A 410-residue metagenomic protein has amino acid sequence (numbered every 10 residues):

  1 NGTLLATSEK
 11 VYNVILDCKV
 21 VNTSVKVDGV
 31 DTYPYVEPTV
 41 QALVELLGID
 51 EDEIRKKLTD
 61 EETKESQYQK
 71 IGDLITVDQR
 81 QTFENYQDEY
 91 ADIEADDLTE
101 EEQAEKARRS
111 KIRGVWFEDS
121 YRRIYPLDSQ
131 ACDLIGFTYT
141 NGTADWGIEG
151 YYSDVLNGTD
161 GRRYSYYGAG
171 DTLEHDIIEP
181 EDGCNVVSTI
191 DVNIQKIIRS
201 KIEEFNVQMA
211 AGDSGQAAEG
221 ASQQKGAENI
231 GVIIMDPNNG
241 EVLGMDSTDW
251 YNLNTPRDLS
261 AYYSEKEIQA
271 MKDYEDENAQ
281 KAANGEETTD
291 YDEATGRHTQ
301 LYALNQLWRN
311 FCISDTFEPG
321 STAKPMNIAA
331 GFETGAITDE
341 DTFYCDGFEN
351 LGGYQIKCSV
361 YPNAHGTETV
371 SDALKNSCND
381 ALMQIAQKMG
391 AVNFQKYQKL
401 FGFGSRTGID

Functional and structural regions predicted by a protein language model:
A6, Y12, A169-I177, I230 (+2 more regions): Beta-lactam-recognizing serine transpeptidase/beta-lactamase-like catalytic domain environment
K10-V14, Q67, R113, D128-D133 (+4 more regions): Envelope-exposed proteins and targeting segments
Y12, E37-Q41, E45, K56 (+16 more regions): Solvent-exposed, polar/charged alpha-helical surfaces in well-ordered, non-transmembrane soluble domains, broadly
I15-T32, V40-V44, E65-L74, S120 (+6 more regions): Second-shell loop/turn segments in exported
T32-P34, P38-E45, K57-G183, V207: Small/polar-residue-rich segments within soluble enzyme cores
D50-T59, E94-D97, W116-S120, V207-M235 (+4 more regions): Surface-exposed patches in mature extracellular/periplasmic domains of secreted proteins
T172-I230, N238: Conserved, well-ordered alpha-helix/loop/beta-strand core segments that scaffold catalytic motifs
